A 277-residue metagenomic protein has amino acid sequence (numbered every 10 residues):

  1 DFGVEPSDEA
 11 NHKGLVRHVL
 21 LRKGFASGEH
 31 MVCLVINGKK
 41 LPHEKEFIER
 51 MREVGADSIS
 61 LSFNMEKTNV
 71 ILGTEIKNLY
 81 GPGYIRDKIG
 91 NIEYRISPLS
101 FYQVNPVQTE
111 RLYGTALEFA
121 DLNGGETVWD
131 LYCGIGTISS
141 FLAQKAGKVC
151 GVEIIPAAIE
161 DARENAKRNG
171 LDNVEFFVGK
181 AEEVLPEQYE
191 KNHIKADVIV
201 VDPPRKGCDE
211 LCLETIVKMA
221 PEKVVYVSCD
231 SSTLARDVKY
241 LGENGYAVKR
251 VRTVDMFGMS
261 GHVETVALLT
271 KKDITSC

Functional and structural regions predicted by a protein language model:
D1-R17, G38-F63: Internal alpha/beta scaffold segment
F2-P6, A26, N123: Short secondary-structure junctions and interdomain/linker hinges
E9-A10, V16-R22, T253-M256: Short, solvent-exposed loop/turn elements at beta->coil junctions and helix N-caps that rim active or binding pockets
A10-H12, K23-G24, K77-N78, R86: Replace "in large, NTP-powered and nucleic-acid-processing enzymes" with "in large, NTP-powered factors and other
G14, F25-E29, I89, L171: Short gly/pro-enriched beta-turn/loop segments at secondary-structure junctions
V16-L20, E29-M31, Y84, N91 (+1 more regions): Broad gene-expression machinery/nucleic-acid interaction feature
L20-G24, E29-K40: Carbohydrate-binding surface patches
H43-K45, E49-C277: Rossmann-like S-adenosyl-L-methionine
